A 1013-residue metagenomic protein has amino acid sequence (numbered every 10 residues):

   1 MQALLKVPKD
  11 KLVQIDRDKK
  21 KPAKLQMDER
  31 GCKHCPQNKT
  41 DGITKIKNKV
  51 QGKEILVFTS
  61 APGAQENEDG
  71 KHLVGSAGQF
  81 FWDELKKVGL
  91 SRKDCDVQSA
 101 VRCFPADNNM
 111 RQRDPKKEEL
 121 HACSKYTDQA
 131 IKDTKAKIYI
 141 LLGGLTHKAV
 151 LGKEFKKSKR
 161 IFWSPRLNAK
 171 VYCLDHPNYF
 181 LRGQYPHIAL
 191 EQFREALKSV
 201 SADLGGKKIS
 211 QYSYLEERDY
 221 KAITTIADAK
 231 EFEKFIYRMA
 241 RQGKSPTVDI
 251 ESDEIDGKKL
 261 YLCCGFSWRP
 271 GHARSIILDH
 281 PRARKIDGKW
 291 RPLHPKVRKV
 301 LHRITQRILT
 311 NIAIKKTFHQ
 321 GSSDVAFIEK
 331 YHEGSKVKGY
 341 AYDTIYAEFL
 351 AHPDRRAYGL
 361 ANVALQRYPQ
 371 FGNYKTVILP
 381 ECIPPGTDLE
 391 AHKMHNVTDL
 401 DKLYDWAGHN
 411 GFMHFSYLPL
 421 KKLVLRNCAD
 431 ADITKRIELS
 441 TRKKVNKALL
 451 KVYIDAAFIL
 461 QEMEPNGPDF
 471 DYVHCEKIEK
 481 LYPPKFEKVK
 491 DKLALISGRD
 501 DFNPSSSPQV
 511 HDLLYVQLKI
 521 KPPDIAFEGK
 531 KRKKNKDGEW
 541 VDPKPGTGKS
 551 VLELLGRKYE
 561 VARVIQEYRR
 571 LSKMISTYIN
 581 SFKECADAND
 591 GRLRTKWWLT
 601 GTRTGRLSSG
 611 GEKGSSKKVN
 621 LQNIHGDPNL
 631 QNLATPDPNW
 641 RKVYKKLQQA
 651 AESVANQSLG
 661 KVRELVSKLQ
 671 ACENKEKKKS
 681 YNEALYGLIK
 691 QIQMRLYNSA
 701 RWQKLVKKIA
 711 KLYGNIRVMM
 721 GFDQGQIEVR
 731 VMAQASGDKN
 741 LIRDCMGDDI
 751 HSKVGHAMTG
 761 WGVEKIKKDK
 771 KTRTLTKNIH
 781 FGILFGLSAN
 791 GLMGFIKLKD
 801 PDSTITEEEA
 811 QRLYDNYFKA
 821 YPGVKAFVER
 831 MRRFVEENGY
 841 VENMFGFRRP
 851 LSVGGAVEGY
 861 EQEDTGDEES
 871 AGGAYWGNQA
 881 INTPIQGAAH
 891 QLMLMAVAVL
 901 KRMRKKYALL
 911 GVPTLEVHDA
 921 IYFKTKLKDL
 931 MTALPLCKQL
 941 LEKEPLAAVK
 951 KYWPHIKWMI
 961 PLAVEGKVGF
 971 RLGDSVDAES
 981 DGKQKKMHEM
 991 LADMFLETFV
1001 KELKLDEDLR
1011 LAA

Functional and structural regions predicted by a protein language model:
Q2, F193-I250, E254-G257: N-terminal accessory regions of nucleic-acid-interacting proteins
Q2-S210: A polyanion-binding, active-site-adjacent surface
D18-L25, T225-E231, G359, S506 (+1 more regions): Alpha-helix N-cap recognition
H34-P36, P115-L120, D219-A227, K289-R298: Short, flexible loop segments at the rims of nucleotide/cofactor-binding pockets, characterized by
S124-D128, E233-Y237, T305-Q306: Short hydrophobic/charged patches on amphipathic alpha-helices used for structural packing and interfaces
G143, T225-D228, Q320-G321: Helix N-cap/beta->alpha junction signal
Y172-C173, K221-T224, R274: Structural signal for short hydrophobic segments within the conserved structured cores of catalytic domains across
A240-A1013: Conserved catalytic core of nucleotide polymerization and phosphodiester-bond processing enzymes
